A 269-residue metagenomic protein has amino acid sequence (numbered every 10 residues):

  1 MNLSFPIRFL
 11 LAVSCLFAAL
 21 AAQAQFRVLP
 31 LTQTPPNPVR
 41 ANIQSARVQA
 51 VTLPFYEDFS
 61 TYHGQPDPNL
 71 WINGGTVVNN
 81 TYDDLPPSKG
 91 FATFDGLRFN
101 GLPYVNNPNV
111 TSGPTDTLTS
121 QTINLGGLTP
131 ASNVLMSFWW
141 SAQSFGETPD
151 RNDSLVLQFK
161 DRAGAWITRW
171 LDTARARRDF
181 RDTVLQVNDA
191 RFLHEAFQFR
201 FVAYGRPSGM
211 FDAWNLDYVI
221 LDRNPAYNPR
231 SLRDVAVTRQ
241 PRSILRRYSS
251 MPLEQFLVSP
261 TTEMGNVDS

Functional and structural regions predicted by a protein language model:
M1-L11: Bacterial N-terminal signal peptides that target proteins for export
A19-A21: N-terminal signal peptide c-region/cleavage motif recognized by signal peptidases
F26-L85, D222-M251, F256-M264: Extracellular carbohydrate-recognition regions
F59, S120-S144, E195-G205: Extracellular beta-strand-rich recognition modules
G75-P130, N215: Surface-exposed, low-complexity/disordered Ser/Thr/Gly/Pro/Asn-rich loops and linkers
T111-T117, P149-D150, G205-N224: Extracellular carbohydrate recognition
T115-S120, T129-W139, S250-S269: Contiguous beta-strand segments within globular domains
A163-F192: Extracellular carbohydrate recognition and processing domains and analogous Trp-centered ligand-binding platforms
